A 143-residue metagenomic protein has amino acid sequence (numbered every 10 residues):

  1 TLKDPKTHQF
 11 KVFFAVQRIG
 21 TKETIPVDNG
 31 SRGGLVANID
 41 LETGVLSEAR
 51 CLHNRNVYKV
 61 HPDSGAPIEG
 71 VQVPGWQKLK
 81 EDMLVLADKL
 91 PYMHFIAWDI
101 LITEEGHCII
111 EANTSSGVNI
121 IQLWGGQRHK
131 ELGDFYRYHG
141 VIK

Functional and structural regions predicted by a protein language model:
T1-R50: Phosphate-binding site of ATP-dependent enzymes
L2-K3, D99-L101: Active-site and channel-lining beta-strand-loop segments that bind or position nucleotide-derived/phosphorylated
F14, L46-V60, I142: Hydrophobic transmembrane signal anchors and adjacent membrane-proximal interface regions, especially in viral
A15-Q17, I100, A112: A structural signal for short, well-ordered beta-strand segments
V36, A97-D99: Short, surface-exposed charged micro-motifs
N56-L84, D88-M93, I102-K143: C-terminal active-site "lid" helix and adjoining low-complexity regulatory extension at the edge of ATP-using catalytic
